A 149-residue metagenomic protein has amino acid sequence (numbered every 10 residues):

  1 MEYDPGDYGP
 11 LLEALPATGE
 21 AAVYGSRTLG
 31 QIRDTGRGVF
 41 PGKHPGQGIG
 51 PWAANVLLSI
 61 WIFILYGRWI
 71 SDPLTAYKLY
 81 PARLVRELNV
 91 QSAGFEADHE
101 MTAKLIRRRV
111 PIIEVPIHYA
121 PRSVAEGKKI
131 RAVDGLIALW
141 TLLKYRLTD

Functional and structural regions predicted by a protein language model:
M1-Y3: Acidic metal-phosphate-binding loop of nucleotide-sugar-dependent transferases
P5-F95, R122-I130, L139: Acceptor/aglycone-binding surface of glycosyltransferases and processive sugar-polymer synthases
G6, I137-D149: Terminal low-complexity segments of carbohydrate-biosynthetic enzymes
R68-W69, V90-A93, T102-A120: Catalytic donor-sugar/metal-binding loop of nucleotide-sugar-dependent glycosyltransferases
H99: DNA-recognition element of transcription regulators
V110-I113, K128, Y145: Residue-level marker of intrinsically disordered, low-complexity segments enriched for small/polar residues
